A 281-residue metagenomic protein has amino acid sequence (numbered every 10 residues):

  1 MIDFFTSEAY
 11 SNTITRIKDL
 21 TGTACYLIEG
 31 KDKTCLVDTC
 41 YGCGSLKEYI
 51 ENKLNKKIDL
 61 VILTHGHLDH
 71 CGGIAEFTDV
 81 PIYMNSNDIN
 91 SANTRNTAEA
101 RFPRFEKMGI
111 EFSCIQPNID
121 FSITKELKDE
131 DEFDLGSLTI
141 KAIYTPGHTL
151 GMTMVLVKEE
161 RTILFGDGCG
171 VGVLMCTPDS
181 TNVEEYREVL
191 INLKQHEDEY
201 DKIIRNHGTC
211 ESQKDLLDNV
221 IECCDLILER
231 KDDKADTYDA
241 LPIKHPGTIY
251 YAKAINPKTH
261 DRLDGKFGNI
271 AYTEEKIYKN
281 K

Functional and structural regions predicted by a protein language model:
I2-N52, M154-G170: Conserved beta-strand hairpin/beta-sheet module of binuclear metal-dependent hydrolase folds, prominently
F5, I17-K18, S122-T124, Y144-P146: Short Gly/Pro-enriched turn/cap motifs at secondary-structure boundaries
S7-T13, I110-I115, G136-I140: Short Pro/Gly-enriched beta-strand edge/turn motifs at strand-loop
E8-A9, I28, D129-G136: Short acidic-hydrophobic surface loop/beta-edge motif
T15, L60-I62, Y83, K125-L127 (+3 more regions): Hydrophobic/aromatic beta-strand patches that form the interior of the parallel beta-sheet core in alpha/beta enzyme
T34-L36, Y41-G42, E132, T139-L228: Metallo-beta-lactamase
C43-E132, E222-D233: Active-site HxH/HxHxD metal-binding segment of metal-dependent hydrolases
I191-K281: Accessory terminal helices/loops
